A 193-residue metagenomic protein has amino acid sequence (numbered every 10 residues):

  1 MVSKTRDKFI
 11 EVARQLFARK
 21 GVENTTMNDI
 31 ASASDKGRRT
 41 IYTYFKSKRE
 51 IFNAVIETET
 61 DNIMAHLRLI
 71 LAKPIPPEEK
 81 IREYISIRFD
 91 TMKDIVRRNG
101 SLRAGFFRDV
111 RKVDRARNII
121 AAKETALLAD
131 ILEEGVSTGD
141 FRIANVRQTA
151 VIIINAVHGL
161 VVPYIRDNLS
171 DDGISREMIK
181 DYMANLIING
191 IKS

Functional and structural regions predicted by a protein language model:
M1-K4: N-terminal intrinsically disordered/low-complexity leader segments
K8, V12, L16-E50, A54: Helix-turn-helix
K48, E59, I63, Y84-R88 (+4 more regions): Hydrophobic/aromatic residues within well-ordered alpha-helical segments
A54, T58, A65-D94, A150-I153 (+1 more regions): Hydrophobic alpha-helical connector segments
D61, R111-S137, Q148-V151: Amphipathic alpha-helical packing segments from all-alpha helical-bundle domains
S86-L127: Short secondary-structure transition hinges
D90-D94, T125, A129-E134, I153-G173 (+1 more regions): Amphipathic C-terminal alpha-helical segment
G100-F107, D114, V136-M183: Hydrophobic/aromatic-rich alpha-helical bundle segments in the mid-to-C-terminal region
